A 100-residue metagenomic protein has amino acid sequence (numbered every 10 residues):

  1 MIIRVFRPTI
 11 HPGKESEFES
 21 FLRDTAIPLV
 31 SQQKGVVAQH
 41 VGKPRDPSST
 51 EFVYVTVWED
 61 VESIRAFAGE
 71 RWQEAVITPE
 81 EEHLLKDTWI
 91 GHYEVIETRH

Functional and structural regions predicted by a protein language model:
I2, V37-T50, V76-H100: Glycine-rich beta-strand-turn "strand-cap" elements at beta-sheet edges
I2-T9, Q39-E70: Short, well-ordered beta-strand segments in beta-rich or mixed alpha/beta enzyme and ligand-binding folds
P12-A38, W72-E80: Short amphipathic alpha-helical segments
S16, E62-I64, T98: Residue-level signal for secondary-structure boundary sites
R23, S31, R65-A68, L85: Alpha-helix boundary recognition
